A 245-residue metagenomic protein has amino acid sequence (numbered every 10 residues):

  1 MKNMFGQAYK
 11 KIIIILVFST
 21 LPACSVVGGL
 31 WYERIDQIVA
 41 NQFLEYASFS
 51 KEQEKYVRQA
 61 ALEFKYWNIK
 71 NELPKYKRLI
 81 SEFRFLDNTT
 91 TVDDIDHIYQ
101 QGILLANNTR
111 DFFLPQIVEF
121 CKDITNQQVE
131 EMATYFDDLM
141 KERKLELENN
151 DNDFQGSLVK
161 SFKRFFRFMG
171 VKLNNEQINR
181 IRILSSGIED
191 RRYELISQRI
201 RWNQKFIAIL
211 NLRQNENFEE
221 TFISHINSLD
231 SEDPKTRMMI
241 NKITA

Functional and structural regions predicted by a protein language model:
M1-M4, C24-V26: Absolute protein N-terminus
K2-I13: Bacterial N-terminal signal peptides that target proteins for export
K11-A23: Bacterial N-terminal signal peptides
S25-A245: Charge-rich (acidic/polar
